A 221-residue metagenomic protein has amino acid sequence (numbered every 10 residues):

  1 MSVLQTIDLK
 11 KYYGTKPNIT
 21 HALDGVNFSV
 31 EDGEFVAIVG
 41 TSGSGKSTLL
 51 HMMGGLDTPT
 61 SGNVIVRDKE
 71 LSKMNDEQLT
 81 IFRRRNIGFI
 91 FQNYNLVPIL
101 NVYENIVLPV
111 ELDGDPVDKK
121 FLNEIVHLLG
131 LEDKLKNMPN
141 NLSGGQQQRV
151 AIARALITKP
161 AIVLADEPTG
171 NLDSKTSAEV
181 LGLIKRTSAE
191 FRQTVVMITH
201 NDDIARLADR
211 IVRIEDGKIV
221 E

Functional and structural regions predicted by a protein language model:
V3-L207, I211-I214: ABC family nucleotide-binding domain
V220-E221: Generic C-terminal helix-cap and adjacent flexible tail
